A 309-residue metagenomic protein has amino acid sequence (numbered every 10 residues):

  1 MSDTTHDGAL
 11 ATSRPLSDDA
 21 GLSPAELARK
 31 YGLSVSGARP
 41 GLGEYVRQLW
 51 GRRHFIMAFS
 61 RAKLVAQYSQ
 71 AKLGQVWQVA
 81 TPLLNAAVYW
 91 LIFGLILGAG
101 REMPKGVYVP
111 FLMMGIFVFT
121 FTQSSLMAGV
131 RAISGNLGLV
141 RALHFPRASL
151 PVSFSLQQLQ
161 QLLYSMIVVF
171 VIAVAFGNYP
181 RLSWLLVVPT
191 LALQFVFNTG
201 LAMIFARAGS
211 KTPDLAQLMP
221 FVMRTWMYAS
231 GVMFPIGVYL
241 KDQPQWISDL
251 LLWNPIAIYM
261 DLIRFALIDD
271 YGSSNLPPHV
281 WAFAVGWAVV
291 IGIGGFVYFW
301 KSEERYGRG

Functional and structural regions predicted by a protein language model:
S2-G309: Hydrophobic transmembrane alpha-helices and immediately adjacent juxtamembrane helices of multi-pass inner-membrane
